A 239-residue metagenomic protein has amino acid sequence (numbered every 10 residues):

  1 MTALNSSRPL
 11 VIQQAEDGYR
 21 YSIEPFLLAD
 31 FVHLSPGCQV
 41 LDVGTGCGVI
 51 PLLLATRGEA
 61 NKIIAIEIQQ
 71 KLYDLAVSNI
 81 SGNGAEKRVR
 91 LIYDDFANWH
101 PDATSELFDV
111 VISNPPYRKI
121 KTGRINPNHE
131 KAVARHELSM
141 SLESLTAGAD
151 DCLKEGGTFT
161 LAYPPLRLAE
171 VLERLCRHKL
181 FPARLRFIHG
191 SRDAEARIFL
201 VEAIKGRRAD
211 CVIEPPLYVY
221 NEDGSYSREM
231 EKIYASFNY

Functional and structural regions predicted by a protein language model:
M1-S35: Class I SAM-dependent transferase core
P9, G37, A60, E86-R88 (+2 more regions): A generic structural signal for alpha->beta connector loops
V11-Q13, S139-G190, A194-A196: Conserved Class I SAM-dependent methyltransferase catalytic core
Y19-Y21, G46-C47, D193: Short glycine/threonine-rich catalytic loop with a Thr-x-Gly-x-Asp
L28, N114, L145, A203: Residue-level signal for inorganic ion chemistry
F31-R124: Conserved SAM/SAH cofactor-binding pocket of Class I
P115-S144: Mobile active-site "lid"/loop adjacent to the S-adenosyl-L-methionine
E195-Y239: SAM/dcSAM-binding transferase cores
